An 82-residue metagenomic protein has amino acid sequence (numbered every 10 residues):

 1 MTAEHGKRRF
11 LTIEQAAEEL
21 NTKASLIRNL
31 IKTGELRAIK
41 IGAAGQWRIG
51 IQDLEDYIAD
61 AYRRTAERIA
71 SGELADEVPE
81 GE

Functional and structural regions predicted by a protein language model:
M1-N29, I51-E82: Basic Lys/Arg-rich amphipathic helical interaction modules
L20-W47: Major-groove DNA-recognition helix of helix-turn-helix-type DNA-binding domains
